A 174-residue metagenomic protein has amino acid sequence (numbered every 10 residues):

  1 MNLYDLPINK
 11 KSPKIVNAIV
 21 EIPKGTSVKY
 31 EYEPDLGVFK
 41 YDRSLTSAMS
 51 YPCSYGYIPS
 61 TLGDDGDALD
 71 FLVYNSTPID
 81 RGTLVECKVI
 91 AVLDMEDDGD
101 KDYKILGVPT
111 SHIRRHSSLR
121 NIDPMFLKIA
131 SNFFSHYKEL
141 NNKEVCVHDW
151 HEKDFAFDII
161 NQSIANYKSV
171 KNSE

Functional and structural regions predicted by a protein language model:
M1-E174: Hydrophobic N-terminal alpha-helices or hydrophobic patches in metabolic proteins across all domains of life
